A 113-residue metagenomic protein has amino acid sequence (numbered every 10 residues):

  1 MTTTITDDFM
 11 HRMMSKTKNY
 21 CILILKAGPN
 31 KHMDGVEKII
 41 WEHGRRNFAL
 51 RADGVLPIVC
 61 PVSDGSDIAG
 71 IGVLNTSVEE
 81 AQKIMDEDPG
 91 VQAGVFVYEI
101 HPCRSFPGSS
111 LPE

Functional and structural regions predicted by a protein language model:
M1-E113: Conserved, structured core segments of small domains
